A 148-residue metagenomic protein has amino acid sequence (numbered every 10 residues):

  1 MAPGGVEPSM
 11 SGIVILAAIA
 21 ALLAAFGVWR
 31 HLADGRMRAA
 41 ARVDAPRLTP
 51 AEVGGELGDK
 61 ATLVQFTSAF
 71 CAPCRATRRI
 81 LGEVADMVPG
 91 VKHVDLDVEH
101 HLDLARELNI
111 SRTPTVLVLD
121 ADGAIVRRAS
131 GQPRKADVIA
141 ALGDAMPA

Functional and structural regions predicted by a protein language model:
M1-R47: N-terminal targeting signals for export/organelle localization
D44-A61: A short beta-strand-turn-helix
L57-C71: Short active-site neighborhood of thiol/selenol oxidoreductases, capturing the structured segment around
C71-C74, V116: The canonical Cys-X-X-Cys-His
R75-V88: Typically the conserved alpha-helix immediately C-terminal to a functionally engaged Cys/Sec in thioredoxin-like
V88-D103: Thiol-based oxidoreductase modules, predominantly thioredoxin-like and allied folds used for disulfide exchange
N109-L117: Structural micro-motif
L119-A148: Non-catalytic, surface beta->alpha helical segment in thiol-disulfide oxidoreductase systems
